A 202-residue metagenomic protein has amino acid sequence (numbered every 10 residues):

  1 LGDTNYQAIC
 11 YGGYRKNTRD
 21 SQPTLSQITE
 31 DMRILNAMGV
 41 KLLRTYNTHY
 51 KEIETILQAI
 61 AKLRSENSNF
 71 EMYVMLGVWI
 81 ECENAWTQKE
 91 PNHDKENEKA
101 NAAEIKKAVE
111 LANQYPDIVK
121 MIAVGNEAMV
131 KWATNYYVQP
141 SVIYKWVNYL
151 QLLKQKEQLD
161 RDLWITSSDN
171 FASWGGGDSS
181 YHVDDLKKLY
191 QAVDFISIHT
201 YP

Functional and structural regions predicted by a protein language model:
L1, E54-E66, K107-Y115, S180-Q191: Short amphipathic alpha-helices and their capping/turn segments at secondary-structure boundaries
G2-G77, W86-Q88, E98-N101, I105: N-terminal carbohydrate-binding/catalytic regions of secreted carbohydrate-active enzymes
Y6-A8, L42-R44, N69-M75, V119-A123 (+2 more regions): Structural preference for beta-strand elements that scaffold enzyme active sites
G12-Y14, T48, G77-E83, V124-M129 (+2 more regions): Active-site beta-loop-alpha junctions enriched in small/polar residues
K51-I56, E83-Q88, V130-T134, W174-G177: Extracytoplasmic/secreted cell-surface and envelope-processing proteins
I53, A85-A123, A128: Active-site beta->alpha loop and helix N-cap motifs at the rims of alpha/beta catalytic domains
L63-N69, Q114-P116, K154-R161: Short helix-capping segments at alpha-helix termini
E96-A100, K120, M129, T134-P202: Noncatalytic carbohydrate-binding groove/subsite architecture in carbohydrate-active enzymes
